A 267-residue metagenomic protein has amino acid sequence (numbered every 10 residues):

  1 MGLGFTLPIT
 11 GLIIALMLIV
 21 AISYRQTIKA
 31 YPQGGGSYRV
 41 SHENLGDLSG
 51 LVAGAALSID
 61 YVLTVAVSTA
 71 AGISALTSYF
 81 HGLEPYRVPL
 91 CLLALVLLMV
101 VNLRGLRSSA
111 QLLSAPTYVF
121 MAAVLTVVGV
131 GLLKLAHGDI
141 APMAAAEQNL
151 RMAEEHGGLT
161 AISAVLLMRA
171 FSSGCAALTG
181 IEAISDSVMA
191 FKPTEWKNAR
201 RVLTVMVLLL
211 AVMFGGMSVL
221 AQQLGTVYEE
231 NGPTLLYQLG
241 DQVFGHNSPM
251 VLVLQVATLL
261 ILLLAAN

Functional and structural regions predicted by a protein language model:
M1-E43, D47-A56, A66-A94, V207-G215: Extracellular loop-to-transmembrane helix junctions
R25-A30, S78-H81, L95-T117, M189-K192: Membrane-water interface regions at transmembrane-helix termini and the short interhelical loops of multi-pass membrane
Q33, A53-S74, M168-V188, L252-N267: Membrane-helix boundary/coupling elements in multi-pass transport proteins
G46-S58, C91, E155-F171, V212-G216 (+1 more regions): Select transmembrane alpha-helical segments in multipass membrane proteins
L98-H137, T204: Membrane-interface loop-to-helix entry segments
G105-S114, G180-L209: Hydrophobic, small-residue-rich membrane helices and short re-entrant helix-turn-helix hairpins that build
Y118, A122-T179: Helix-loop-helix junctions that connect adjacent transmembrane segments in multi-pass membrane transporters
L132-P142, R200-Y237: Extracellular/periplasmic helix-exit of transmembrane alpha-helices
